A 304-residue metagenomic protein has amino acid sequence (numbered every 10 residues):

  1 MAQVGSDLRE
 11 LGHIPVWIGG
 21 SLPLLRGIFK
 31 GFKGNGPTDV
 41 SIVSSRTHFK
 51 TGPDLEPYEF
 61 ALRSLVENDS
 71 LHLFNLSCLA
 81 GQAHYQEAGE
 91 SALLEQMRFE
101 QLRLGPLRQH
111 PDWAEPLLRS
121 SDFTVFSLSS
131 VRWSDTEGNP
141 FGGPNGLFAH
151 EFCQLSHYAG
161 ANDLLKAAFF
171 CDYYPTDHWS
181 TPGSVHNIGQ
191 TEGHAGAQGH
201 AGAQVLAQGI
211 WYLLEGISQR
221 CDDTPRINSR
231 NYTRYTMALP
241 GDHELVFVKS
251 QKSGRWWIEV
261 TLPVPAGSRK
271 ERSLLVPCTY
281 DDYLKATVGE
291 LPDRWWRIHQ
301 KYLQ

Functional and structural regions predicted by a protein language model:
M1-F170, Y174-Q304: Conserved alpha-helical scaffold segments that buttress catalytic/binding sites
